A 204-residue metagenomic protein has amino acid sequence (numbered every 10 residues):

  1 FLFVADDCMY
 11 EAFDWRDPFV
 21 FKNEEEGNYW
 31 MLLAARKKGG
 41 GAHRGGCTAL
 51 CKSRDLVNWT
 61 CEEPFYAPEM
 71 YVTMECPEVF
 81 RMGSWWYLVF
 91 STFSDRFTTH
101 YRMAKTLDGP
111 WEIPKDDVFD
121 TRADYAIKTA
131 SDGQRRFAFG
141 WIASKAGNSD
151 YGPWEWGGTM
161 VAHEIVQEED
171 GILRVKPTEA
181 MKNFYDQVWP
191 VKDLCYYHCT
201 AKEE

Functional and structural regions predicted by a protein language model:
F1-E204: Carbohydrate-active catalytic/glycan-binding domains of CAZyme proteins, especially the secreted or lumenal ectodomains
